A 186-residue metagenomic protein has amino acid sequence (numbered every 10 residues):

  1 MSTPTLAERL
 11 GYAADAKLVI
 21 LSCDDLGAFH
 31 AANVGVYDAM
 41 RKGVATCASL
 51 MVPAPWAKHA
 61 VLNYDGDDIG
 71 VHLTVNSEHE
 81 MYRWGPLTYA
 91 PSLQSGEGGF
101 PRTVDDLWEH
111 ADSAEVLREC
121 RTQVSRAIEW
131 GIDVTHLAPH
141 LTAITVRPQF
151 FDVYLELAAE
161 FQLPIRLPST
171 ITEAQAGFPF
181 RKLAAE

Functional and structural regions predicted by a protein language model:
M1-I20: N-terminal pre-catalytic segment of deacetylase/amide-hydrolase enzymes
G11, V36-K42, A57-G70, G85-S95 (+1 more regions): Acidic (Asp/Glu)-rich catalytic clusters
L18-F29, D105-L117: Active-site mouth loops of central-metabolism enzymes
L18-I20, A45-S49, G66-H72, V134-A138 (+1 more regions): Structural preference for beta-strand elements that scaffold enzyme active sites
D24-L26, M51-P55, H72-N76, H140-T142 (+1 more regions): Active-site beta-loop-alpha junctions enriched in small/polar residues
H30-W56: A short alpha/beta connector and helix-capping loop motif
E80-E109: Active-site gating loops and adjacent loop-to-helix segments of metal-dependent hydrolytic enzymes
S113, R121-A185: Catalytic domains of cell-wall/extracellular-matrix polysaccharide-remodeling enzymes, centered on de-N-acetylation
